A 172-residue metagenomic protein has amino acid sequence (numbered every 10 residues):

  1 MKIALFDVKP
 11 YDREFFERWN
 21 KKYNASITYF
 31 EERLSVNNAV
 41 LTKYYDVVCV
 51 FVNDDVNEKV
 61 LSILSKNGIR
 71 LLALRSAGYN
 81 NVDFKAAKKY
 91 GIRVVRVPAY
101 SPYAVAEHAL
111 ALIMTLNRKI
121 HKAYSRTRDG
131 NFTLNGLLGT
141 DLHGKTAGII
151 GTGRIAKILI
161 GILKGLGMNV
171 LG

Functional and structural regions predicted by a protein language model:
M1-Y45: N-terminal glycine-/charge-rich "phosphate-binding" loop or analogous flexible N-terminal tail
V8-Y11, E31-S35, V52-V56, S76-Y79 (+1 more regions): Short beta->alpha connector loops
S26-F30, V95, L171: General small-molecule cofactor/ligand-binding pocket signal
T28-L34, N53, R126-N135: Short gly/ser/thr-rich secondary-structure transition/capping motifs
Y45-Y124, G139: Phosphate/diphosphate ligand-binding glycine-rich loop within oxidoreductases
A87, A109, G130, G151 (+1 more regions): Conserved hydrophobic/aromatic pocket- or pore-lining residues that grip, position, or stack substrates in active sites
N135-G172: Rossmann-like dinucleotide/phosphate-binding beta-alpha-beta segment
